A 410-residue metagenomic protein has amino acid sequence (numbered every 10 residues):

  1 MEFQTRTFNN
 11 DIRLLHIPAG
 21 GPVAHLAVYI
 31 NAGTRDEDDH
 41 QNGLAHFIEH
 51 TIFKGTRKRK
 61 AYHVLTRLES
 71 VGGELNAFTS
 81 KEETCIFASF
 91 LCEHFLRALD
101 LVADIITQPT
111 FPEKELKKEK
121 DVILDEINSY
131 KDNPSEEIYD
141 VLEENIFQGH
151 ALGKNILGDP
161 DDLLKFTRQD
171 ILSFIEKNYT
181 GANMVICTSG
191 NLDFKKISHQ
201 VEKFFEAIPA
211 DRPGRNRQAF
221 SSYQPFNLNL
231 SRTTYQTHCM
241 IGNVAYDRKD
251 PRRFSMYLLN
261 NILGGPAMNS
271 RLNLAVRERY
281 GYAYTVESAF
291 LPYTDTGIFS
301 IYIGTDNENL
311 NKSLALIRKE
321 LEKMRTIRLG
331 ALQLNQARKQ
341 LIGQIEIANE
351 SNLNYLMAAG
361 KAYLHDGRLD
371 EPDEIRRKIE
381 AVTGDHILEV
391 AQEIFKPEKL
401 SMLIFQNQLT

Functional and structural regions predicted by a protein language model:
M1-V23: N- or domain-start disorder-to-order transition segments that initiate the globular core
T7, H63-P213, A219, N229 (+4 more regions): Charge-rich, well-structured scaffold segments of protease-associated domains
L15, H25-Y29, I52, N76-F78 (+2 more regions): Short, conserved beta-strand segments within well-ordered enzyme catalytic domains that often line or immediately flank
P18-G20, A27-Y29, R212-N269: His/Glu-based metal-binding/catalytic segments typifying zinc-dependent metallopeptidases
G21-V23, K81, G181, T234-H238 (+1 more regions): Short, solvent-exposed loop/turn segments at the edges of secondary structure
I30-Q41: Short pre-active-site segment immediately N-terminal to the catalytic Zn-binding motif
G43-T56: Active-site SXXK
